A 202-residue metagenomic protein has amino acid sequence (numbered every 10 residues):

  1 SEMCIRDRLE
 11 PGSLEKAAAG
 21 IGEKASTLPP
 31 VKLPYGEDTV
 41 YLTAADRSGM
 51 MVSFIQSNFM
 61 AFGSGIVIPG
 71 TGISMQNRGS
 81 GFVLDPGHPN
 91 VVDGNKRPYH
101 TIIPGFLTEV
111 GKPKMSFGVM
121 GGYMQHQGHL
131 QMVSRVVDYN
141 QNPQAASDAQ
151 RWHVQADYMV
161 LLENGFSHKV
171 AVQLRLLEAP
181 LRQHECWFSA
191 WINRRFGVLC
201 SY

Functional and structural regions predicted by a protein language model:
S1, R6-P29, L33, M132-R135 (+3 more regions): N-terminal leader/propeptide and maturation segments of large enzyme subunits in energy/redox metabolism and hydrolases
S1, R6-S57, G70-T71, R78 (+2 more regions): Internal maturation/activation junctions in enzymes
E37, I68-G70, Y99-I103, G128 (+2 more regions): Short, solvent-exposed loop/turn segments at the edges of secondary structure
D46-S48, T108-K112, F196-C200: Short acidic-glycine loop/turn motifs at beta-strand connectors
G49, F106, H129, A146 (+1 more regions): Hydrophobic, well-ordered secondary-structure elements that form the walls of internal hydrophobic environments
M50-M115, Y139, P143: Active-site rim segments in enzyme catalytic domains, especially the processed small/beta chain of N-terminal
I102-P104, G111-H126, A149, L161: M16 family metallopeptidases and their MPP-like homologs
A145, Q150-S201: C-terminal structured "cap/appendage" subdomains that terminate the fold
